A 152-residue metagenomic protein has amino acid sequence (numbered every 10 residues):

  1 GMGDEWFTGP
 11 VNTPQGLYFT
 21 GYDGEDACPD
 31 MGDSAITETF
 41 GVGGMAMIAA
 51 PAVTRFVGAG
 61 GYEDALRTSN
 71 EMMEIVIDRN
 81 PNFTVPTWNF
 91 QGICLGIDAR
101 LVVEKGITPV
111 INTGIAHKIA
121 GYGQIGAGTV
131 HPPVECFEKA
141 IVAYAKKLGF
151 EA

Functional and structural regions predicted by a protein language model:
G1-A152: Anaerobic metallocofactor- and corrinoid-dependent redox/one-carbon enzyme cores, especially those from methanogenesis
